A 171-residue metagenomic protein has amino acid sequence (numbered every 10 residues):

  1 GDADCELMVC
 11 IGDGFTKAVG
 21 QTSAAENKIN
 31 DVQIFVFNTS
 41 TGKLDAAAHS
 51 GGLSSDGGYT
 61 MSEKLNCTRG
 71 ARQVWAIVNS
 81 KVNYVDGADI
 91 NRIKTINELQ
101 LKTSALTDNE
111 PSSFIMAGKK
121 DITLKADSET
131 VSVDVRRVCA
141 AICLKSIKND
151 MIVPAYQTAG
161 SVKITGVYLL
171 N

Functional and structural regions predicted by a protein language model:
G1-N171: Sec-type signal peptide cleavage vicinity
